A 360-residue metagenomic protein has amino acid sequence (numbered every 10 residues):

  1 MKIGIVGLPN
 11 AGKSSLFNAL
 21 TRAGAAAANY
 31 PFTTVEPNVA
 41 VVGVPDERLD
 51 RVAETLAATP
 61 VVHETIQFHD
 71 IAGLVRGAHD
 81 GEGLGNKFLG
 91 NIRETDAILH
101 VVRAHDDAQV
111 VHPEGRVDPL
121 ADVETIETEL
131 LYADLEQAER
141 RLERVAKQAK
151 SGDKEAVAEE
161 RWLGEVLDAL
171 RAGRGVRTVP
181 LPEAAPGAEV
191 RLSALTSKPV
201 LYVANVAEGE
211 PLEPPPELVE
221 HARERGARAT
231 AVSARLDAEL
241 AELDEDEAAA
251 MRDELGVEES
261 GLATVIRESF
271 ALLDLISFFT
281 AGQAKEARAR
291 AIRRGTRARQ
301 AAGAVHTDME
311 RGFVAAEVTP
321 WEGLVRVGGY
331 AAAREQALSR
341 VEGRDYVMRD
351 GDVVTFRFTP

Functional and structural regions predicted by a protein language model:
M1-V111, L120, E129, A138-R140 (+1 more regions): Conserved G1/Walker A P-loop phosphate-binding module
M1-V6, A11, F17, E139 (+2 more regions): C-terminal-of-GTPase-core extension/linker across diverse P-loop GTPases
P45, P119, L131, A156-E159 (+1 more regions): Generic alpha-helical segment signature
G73-G81, G115-L130, A149-E155, E254-G256: Flexible beta-alpha connector loops of hexameric P-loop NTPases
G81-L84, P113-R116, P216-V219, D244-D246: Short, glycine/charged-enriched secondary-structure capping and boundary segments
V102-Q137, G226-A241: Short, exposed interaction patches on small structured surface elements
